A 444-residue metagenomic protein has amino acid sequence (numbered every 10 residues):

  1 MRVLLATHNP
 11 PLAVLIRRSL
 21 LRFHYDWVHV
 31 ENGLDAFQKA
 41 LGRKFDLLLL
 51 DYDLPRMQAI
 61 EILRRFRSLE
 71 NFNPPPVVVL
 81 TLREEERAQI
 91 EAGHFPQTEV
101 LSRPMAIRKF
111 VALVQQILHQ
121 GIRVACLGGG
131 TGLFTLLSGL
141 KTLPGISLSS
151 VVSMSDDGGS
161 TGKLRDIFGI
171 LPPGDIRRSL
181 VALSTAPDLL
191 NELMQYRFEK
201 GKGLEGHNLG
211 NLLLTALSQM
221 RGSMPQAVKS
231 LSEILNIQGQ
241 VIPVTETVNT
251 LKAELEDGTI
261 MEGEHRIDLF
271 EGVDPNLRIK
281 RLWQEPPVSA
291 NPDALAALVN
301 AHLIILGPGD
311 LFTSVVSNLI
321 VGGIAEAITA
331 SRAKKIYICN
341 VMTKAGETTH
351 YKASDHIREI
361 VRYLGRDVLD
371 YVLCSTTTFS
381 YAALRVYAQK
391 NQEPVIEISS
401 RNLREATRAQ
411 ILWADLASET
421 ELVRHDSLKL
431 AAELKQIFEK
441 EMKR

Functional and structural regions predicted by a protein language model:
P10-V28, F95-P96: Two-component/phosphorelay signaling modules centered on CheY-like receiver
H29-Q38, A59: Helix N-cap/capping motif at the beta->alpha junctions
Q38, I60-N73: Short amphipathic alpha-helix used as the core "switch/output" element in two-component signaling
K44-L54: Active-site beta3 strand of CheY-like receiver
E61, R83-L101: Alpha4 helix (beta4-alpha4-beta5 surface) of REC/receiver domains from two-component response regulators
M105-V114: C-terminal output helix
S153-P275, E433-K435, K440: Electropositive, gly/pro-rich neighborhoods at or near active sites that engage anionic ligands
